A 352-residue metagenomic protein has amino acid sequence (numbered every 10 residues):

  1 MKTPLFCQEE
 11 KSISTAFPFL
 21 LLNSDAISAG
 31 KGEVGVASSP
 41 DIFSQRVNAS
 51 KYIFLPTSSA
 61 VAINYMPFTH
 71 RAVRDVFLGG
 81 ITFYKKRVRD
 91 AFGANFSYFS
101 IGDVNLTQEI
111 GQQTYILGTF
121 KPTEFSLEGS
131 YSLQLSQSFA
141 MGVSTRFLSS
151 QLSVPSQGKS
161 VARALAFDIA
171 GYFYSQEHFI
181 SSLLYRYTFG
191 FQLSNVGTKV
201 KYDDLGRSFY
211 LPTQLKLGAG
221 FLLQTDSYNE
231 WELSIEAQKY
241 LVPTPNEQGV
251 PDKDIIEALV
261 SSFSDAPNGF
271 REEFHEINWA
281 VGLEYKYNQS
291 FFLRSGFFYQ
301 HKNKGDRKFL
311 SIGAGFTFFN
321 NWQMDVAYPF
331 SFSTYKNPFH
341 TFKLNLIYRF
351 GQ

Functional and structural regions predicted by a protein language model:
T3-C7: Sec/Tat signal peptide C-region and signal peptidase I cleavage site
Q8-Q352: Subset of outer-membrane beta-barrel
